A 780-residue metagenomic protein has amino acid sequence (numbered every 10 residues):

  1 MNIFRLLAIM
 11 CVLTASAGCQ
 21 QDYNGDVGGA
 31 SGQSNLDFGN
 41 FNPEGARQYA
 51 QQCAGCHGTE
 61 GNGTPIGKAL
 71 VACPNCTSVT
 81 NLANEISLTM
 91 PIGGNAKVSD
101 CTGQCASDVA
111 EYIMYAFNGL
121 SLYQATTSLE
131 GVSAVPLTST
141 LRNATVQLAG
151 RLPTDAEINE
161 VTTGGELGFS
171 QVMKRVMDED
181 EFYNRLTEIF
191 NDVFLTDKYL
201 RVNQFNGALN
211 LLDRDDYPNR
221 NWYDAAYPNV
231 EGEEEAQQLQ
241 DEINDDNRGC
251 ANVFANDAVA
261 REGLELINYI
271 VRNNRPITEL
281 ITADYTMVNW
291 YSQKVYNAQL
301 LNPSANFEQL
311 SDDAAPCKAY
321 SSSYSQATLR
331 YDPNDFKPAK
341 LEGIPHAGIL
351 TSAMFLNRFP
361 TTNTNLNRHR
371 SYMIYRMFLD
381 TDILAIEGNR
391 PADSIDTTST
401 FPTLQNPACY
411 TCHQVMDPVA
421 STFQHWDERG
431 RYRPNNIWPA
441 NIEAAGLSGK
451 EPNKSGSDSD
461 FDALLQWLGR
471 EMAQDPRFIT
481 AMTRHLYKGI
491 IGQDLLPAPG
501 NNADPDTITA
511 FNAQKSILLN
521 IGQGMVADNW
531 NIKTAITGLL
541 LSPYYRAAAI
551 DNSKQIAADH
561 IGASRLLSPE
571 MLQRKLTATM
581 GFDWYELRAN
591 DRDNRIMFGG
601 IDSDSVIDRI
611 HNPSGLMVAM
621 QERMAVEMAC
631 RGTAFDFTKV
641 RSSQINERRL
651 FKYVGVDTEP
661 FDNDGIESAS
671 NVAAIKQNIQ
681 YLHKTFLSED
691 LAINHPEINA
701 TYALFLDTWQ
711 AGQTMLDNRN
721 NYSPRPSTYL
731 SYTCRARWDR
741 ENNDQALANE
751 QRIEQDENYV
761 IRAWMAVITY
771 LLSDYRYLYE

Functional and structural regions predicted by a protein language model:
A15-G18: C-terminal motif of bacterial Sec signal peptides marking the signal peptidase cleavage site
Y23-F41, A54-N75: His/Cys-centered metal/cofactor-coordination and adjacent catalytic loops
Y23-Q48, S128-S133, P391-T400: Electrostatic cytochrome c docking/interface patches
F38-T59, C105, V109, T140-L141 (+4 more regions): Sequence/structural segment immediately N-terminal to covalent heme-attachment motifs in c-type and related
C56-N62, P74-N75, M114-F117, Y410-D417: Detector for the c-type heme attachment site
G58-I92, A420-I437: Gly/Gly-Pro-rich "capping" loops immediately C-terminal to redox-active cysteine motifs in periplasmic/lumenal
K97-V132, R546, K554-Q555: Flexible coil segments in periplasmic/lumen-exposed cytochrome c-class electron-transfer proteins
T127, V132-L148, L152, L167 (+2 more regions): His/Asp/Glu-rich metal/cofactor-coordinating catalytic motifs and the adjacent surface-exposed loops that frame enzyme
